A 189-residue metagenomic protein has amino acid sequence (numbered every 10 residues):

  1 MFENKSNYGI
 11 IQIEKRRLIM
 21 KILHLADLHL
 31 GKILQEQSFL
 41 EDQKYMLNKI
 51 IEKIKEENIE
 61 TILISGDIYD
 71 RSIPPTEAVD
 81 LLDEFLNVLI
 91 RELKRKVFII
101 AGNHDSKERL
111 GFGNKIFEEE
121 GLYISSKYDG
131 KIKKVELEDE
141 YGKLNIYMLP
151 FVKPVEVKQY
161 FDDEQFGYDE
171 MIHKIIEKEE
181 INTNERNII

Functional and structural regions predicted by a protein language model:
N7-N87, K94: N-terminal active-site segment of His-dependent metallophosphoesterases
I22, I62, V97, I146 (+1 more regions): Hydrophobic/aromatic residues located in beta-strands of well-ordered beta-sheets within soluble catalytic
K49, D80-V88, F112-K115, E170 (+1 more regions): Alpha-helical scaffolding segments of alpha/beta enzyme cores, especially the outer helices of TIM-barrel or partial
E57, L89-R95, K178-I188: A structural motif corresponding to the C-terminal end of an alpha-helix and its immediate exit/capping segment
S65-D67, I100-N103: Glycine-rich beta-strand-to-loop/alpha-helix junction loops that act as flexible
P74, A101, D105-I189: His/Asp/Glu-rich metal-coordinating catalytic cores of metallo-dependent phosphodiesterases/hydrolases acting on
